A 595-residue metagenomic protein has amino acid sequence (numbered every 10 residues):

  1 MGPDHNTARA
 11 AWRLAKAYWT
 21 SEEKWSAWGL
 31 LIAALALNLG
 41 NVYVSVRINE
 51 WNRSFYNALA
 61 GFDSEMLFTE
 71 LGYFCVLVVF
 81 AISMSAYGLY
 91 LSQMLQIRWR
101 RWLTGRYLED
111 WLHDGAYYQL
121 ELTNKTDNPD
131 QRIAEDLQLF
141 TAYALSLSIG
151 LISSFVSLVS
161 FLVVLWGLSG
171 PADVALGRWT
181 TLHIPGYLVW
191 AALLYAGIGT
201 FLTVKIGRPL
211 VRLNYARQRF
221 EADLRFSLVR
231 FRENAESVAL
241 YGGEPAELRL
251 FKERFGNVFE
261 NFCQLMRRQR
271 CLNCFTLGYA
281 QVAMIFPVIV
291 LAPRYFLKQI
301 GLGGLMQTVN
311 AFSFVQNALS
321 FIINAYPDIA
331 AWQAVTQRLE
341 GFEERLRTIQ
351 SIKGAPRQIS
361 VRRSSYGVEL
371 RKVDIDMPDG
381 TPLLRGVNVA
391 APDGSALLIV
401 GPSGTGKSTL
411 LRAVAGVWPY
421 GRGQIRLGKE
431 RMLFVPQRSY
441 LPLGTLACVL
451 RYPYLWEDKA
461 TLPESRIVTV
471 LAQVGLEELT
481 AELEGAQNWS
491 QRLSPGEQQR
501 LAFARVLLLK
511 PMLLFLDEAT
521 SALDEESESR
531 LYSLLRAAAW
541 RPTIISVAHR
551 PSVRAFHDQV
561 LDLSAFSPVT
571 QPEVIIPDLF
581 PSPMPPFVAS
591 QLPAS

Functional and structural regions predicted by a protein language model:
M1-S45, S54-F74, G88, S92 (+6 more regions): Membrane-integrated ABC transporters
A33-A36, G40, M84, G150-W179 (+4 more regions): A hydrophobic transmembrane-helix motif
K125-T126, Q337, E343-L398, G421-G428 (+3 more regions): Primarily ABC-family ATPase nucleotide-binding module
G207, V211, A222, A239-G243 (+4 more regions): Cytosolic ends of transmembrane helices, especially the final helix of ABC transmembrane type-1 domains
P209, L213-M266, G354: Loop segments that connect adjacent transmembrane helices in multi-pass transporters
L397, S408-V417: Short, conserved post-Walker A segment of ABC-type ATPase nucleotide-binding domains
A413, V449, G485-P581: ABC-family ATPase nucleotide-binding domain "signature/switch" substructure
S439-N488: Conserved "ABC signature" C-loop
